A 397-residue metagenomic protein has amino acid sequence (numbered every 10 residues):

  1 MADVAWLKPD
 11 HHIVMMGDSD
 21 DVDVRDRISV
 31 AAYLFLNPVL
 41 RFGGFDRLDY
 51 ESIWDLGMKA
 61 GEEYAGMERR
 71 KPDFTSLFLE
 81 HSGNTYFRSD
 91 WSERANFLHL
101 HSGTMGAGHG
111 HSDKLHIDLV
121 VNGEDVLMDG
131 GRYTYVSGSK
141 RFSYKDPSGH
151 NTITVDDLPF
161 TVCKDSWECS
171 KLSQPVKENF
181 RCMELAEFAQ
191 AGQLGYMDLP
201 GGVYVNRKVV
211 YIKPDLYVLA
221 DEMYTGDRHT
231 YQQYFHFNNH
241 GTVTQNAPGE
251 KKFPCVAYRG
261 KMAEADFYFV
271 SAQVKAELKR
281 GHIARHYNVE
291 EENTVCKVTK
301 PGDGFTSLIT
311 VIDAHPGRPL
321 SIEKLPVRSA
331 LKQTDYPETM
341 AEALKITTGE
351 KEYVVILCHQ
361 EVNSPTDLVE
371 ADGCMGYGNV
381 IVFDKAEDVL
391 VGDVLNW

Functional and structural regions predicted by a protein language model:
M1-L127, T299-S307, I322-W397: Carbohydrate-active enzyme catalytic cores, enriched for enzymes that act on polyanionic acidic polysaccharides
D10-M16, R94-H99, D125-D129, V155 (+4 more regions): Acidic/polar loop patches that form or flank catalytic/metal-binding clefts of enzymes that bind anionic ligands
F74-N96, P159-K213: Extended, loop-rich substrate-binding clefts of extracytoplasmic carbohydrate-active enzymes
F87, G123, I153, D221 (+1 more regions): Hydrophobic, well-ordered secondary-structure elements that form the walls of internal hydrophobic environments
W91-R94, T104-M105, N122-V126, R132-T134 (+6 more regions): Short, glycine-/Ser/Thr-/acidic-enriched flexible segments
S112-E178, C182-E184: Active-site rim segments in enzyme catalytic domains, especially the processed small/beta chain of N-terminal
E187, A191-T242, T299-P301, L308 (+2 more regions): Acidic, contiguous internal or C-terminal segments within carbohydrate-active enzymes that form a structured patch used
R228-I283: Polysaccharide-binding surfaces and accessory modules of carbohydrate-active proteins
